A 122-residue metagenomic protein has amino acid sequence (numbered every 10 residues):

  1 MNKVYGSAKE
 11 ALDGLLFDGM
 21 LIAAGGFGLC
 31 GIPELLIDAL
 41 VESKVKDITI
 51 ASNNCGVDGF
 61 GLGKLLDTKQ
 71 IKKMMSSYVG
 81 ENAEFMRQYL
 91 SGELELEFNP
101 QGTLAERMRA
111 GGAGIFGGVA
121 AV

Functional and structural regions predicted by a protein language model:
M1-V122: Conserved alpha/beta enzyme-core scaffold
